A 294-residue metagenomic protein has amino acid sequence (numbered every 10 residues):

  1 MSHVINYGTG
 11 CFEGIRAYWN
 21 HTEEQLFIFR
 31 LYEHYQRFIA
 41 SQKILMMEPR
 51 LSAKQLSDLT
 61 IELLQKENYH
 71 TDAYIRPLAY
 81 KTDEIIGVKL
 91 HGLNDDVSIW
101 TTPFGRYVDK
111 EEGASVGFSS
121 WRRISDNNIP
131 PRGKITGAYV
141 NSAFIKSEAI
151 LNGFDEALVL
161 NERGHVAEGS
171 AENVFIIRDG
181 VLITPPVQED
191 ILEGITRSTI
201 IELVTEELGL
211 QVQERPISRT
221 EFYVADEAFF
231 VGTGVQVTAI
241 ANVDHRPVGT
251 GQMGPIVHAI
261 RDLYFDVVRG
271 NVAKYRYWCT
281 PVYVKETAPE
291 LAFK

Functional and structural regions predicted by a protein language model:
M1-E62, I85-K294: Helix-start/capping segments and mature chain N-termini
L56-Y74, L78-I85: Short, acidic/charged, Gly/Pro-enriched secondary-structure junctions
